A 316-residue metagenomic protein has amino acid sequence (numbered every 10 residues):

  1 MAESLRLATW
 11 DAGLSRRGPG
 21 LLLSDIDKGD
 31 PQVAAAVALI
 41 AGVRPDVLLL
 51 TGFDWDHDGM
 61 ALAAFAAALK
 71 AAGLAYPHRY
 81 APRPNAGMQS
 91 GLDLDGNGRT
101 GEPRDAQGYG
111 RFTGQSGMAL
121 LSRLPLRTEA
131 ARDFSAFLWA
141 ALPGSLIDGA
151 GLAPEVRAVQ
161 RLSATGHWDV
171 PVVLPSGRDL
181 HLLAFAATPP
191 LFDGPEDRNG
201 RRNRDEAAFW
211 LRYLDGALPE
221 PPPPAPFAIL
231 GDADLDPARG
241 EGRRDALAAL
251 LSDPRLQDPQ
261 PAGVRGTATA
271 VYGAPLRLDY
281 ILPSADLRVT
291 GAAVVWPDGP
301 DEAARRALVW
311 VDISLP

Functional and structural regions predicted by a protein language model:
M1-M118, V156-A158, S176-L180, L315-P316: N-terminal, active-site-proximal structural segment of metallo-dependent hydrolase catalytic domains
L7-A12, A36-L62, P82-P84, G117 (+7 more regions): Active-site beta-strand/loop signature of hydrolases that rely on acidic residues for catalysis
A12-R16, F53-H57, P84-Q89, L126-R127 (+4 more regions): Solvent-exposed loop/turn segments at secondary-structure junctions within structured extracellular/periplasmic domains
G18-L21, G59-L62, S90-L94, A131-F134 (+4 more regions): Short, solvent-exposed loop/turn and secondary-structure capping segments
D25-V33, D54-L62, G110, G114 (+5 more regions): Solvent-exposed, acidic/flexible segments
D93-P175: A well-ordered secondary-structure block
P125-S135, L162, P171-L174, G200-A208 (+2 more regions): Metal-dependent phosphoester-hydrolase catalytic domains
R178-R201: Active-site His/acidic residue clusters
